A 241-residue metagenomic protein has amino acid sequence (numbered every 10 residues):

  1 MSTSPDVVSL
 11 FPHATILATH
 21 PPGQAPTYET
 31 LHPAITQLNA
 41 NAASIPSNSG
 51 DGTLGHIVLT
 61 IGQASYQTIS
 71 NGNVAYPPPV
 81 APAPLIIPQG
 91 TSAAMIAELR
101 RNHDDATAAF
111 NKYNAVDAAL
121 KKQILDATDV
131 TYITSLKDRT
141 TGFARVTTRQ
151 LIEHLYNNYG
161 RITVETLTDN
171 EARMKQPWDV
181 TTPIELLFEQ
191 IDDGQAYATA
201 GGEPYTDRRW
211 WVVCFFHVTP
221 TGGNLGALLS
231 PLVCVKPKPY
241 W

Functional and structural regions predicted by a protein language model:
M1-P22: Plant-biased recognition of short, low-complexity, intrinsically disordered N-terminal tails
H20-G50, I69-A81, I87-D105, Y113-V116 (+5 more regions): Amphipathic alpha-helical oligomerization segments
A64-Y66: Long, low-complexity intrinsically disordered regions in eukaryotic proteins
I124: Terminal peptide-recognition signature
D129-I133: Short connector loops/turns at beta-strand edges and beta->alpha or beta->beta junctions
L136-F143, N170-E171: "Short basic amphipathic alpha-helical interaction patches in structured regions
K137-R139, A227-S230: Short coil/turn segments at secondary-structure boundaries
I152-Y159, N170-P177, V233-W241: Fungal eukaryote-biased detector of long internal structured cores
